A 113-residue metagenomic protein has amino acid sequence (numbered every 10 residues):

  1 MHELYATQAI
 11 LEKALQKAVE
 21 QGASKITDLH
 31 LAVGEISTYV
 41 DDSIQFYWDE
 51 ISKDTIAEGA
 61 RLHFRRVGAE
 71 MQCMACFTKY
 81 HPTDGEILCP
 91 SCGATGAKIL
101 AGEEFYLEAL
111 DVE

Functional and structural regions predicted by a protein language model:
M1-A60: Long, charged N-terminal interaction/targeting segments
K25, D42, T83-E86, L100-A101: Non-catalytic, surface-exposed connector residues within folded enzymatic/regulatory domains
A32-I36, R65-A69, L110: Short loop/turn motifs enriched for small/polar and acidic residues
R61-G68, T78-T83: Short, flexible, mixed-charge glycine/proline-rich loop motifs that serve as phosphate/nucleic-acid-contacting
M71, I87, F105: Cys/His-enriched microdomains
C73-C76, C89-C92: Short cysteine-rich clusters marking metal-coordination/redox-active sites
H81, A94-K98: Short functional micro-motifs and their immediate structural scaffolds
I99-A109: Short metal-binding segments enriched for Cys and/or His
